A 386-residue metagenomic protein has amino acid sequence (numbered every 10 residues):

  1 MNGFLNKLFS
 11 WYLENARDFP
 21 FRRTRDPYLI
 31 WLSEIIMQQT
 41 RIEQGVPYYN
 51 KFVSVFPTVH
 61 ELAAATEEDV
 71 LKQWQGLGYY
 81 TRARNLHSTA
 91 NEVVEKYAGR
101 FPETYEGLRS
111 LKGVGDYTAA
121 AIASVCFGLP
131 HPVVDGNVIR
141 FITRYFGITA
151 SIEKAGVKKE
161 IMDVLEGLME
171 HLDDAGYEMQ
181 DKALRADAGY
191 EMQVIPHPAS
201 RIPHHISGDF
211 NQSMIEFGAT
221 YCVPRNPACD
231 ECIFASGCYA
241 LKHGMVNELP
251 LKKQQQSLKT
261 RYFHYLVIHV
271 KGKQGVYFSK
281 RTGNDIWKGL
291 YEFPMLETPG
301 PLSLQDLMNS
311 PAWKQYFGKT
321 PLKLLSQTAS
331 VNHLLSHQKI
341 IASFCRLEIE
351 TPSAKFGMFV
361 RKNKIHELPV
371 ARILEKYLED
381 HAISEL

Functional and structural regions predicted by a protein language model:
M1-R17, R23, D174-Y177, Y190-M192 (+2 more regions): Intrinsically disordered, low-complexity, charged terminal extensions of DNA damage-control enzymes
F4-K7, W11-A228, G237, H243 (+1 more regions): Catalytic cores of DNA base-excision repair glycosylases
